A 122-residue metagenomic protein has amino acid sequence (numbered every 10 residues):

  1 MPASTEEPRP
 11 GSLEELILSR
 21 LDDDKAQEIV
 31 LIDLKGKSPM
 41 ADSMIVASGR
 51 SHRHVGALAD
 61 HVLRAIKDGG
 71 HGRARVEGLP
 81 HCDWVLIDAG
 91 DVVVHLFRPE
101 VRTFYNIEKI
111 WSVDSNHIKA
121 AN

Functional and structural regions predicted by a protein language model:
M1-L31, K35-G36, R53-A57, G78-L79 (+1 more regions): Long, contiguous binding/interaction regions
E15-L18, I66, R73: Generic alpha-helical hydrophobic packing signal
Q27, H71-A74: A structural micro-motif
L31-P39, A74-D91: Glycine/charge-rich, flexible interdomain linkers and switch-proximal surface loops that mediate coupling
A41-S43: Short amphipathic alpha-helical segments
V46-S48: Short hydrophobic/aromatic beta-strand micro-patches that form the beta-sheet surface supporting nucleotide- or nucleic
S51-H71, L86-I87: Compact, glycine-rich, soluble single-domain proteins
